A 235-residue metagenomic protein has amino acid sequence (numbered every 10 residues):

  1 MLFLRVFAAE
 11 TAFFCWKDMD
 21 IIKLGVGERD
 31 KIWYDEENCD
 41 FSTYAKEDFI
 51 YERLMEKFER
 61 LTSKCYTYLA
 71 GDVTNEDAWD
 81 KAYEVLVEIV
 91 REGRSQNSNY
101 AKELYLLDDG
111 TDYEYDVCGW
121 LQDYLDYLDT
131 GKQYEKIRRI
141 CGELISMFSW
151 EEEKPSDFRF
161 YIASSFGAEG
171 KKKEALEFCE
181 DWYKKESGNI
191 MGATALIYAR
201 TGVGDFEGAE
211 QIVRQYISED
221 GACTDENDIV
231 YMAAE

Functional and structural regions predicted by a protein language model:
M1-L61, Y68-T74: Helical anchoring/docking segments at protein termini
L54-D72, T111-T130, E153-S164, N227-M232: Amphipathic alpha-helical repeat scaffolds of TPR domains
D80-L86, E135-S146, K172-Y183, E207-E219: Alpha-helical repeat scaffolds
R91-Y115: Acidic, Ser/Thr- and Gly/Pro-rich intrinsically disordered linkers and low-complexity segments that flank or connect
I162-F166, L196-R200: TPR/Sel1-like alpha-solenoid repeat signature
T201, D205-E235: Long, ordered, amphipathic alpha-helical scaffolds
